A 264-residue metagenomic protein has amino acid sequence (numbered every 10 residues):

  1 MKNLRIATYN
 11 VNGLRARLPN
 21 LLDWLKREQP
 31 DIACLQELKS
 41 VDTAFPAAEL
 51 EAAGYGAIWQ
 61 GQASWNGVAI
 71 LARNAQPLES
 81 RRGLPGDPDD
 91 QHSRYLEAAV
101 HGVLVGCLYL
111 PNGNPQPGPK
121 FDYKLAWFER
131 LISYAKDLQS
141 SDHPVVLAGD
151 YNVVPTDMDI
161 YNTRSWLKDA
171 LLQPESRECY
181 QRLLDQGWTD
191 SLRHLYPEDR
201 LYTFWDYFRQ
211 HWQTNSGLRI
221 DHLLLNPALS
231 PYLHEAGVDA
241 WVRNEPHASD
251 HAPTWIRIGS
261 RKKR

Functional and structural regions predicted by a protein language model:
M1-Y55, W59-Q60, W65-V68, K262-R264: N-terminal, active-site-proximal structural segment of metallo-dependent hydrolase catalytic domains
N3-N12, G102-P117, A148: Active-site-proximal beta-strand elements of phosphoester/diester hydrolases
I6-N10, L25-T43, V105, A135-D157 (+4 more regions): Active-site beta-strand/loop signature of hydrolases that rely on acidic residues for catalysis
L38-V41, F45-P115: Structured beta-strand-rich core segments of catalytic domains in phosphoester-bond hydrolases
A53, W127-I220: Metal-dependent phosphoesterases centered on the DNase I-like endonuclease/exonuclease/phosphatase
S64-L78, D199, H211-Y232, I258: Conserved beta strand-loop-helix elements of the APE1-like EEP
P85-G86, P111-F128, S165-D169: Surface-exposed cleft-lining segments at the edges of enzyme active sites
G237-R264: Surface polyanion/phosphate-binding segment centered on an Asp-His-Pro turn
